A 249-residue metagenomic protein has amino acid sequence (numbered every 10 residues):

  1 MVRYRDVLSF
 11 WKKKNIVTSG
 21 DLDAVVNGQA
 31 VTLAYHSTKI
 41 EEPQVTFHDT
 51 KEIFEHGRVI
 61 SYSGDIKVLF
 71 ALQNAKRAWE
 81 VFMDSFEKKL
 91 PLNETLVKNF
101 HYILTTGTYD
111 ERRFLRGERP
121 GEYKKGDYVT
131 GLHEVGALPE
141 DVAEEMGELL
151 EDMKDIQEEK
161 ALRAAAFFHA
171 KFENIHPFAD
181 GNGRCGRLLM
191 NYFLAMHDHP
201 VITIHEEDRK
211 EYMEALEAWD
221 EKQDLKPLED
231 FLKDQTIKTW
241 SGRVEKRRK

Functional and structural regions predicted by a protein language model:
M1-K249: FIC/Doc superfamily catalytic core
